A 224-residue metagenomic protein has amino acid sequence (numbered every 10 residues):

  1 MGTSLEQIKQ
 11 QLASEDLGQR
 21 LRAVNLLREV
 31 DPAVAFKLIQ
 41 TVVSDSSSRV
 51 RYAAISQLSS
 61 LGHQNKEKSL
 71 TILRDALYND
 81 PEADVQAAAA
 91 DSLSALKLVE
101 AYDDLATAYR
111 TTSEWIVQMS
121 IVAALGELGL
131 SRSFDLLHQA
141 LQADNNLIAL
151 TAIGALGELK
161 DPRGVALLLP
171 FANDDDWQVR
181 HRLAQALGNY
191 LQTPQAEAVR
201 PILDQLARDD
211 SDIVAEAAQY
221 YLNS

Functional and structural regions predicted by a protein language model:
M1-Q11, D31-S44, H63-Y78, L98-T111 (+3 more regions): Amphipathic alpha-helical scaffolding segments comprising HEAT/armadillo-like alpha-solenoid repeats
Q7-V30: Alpha-helical segment of the N-proximal tetratricopeptide repeat
E15-D16, S46-S47, P81-E82, S113-E114 (+3 more regions): Short inter-helical turns and helix N-cap capping residues of alpha-solenoid HEAT/ARM repeat scaffolds
S48-E127: A generic tandem-repeat structural signature
D174-S224: Long, ordered, amphipathic alpha-helical scaffolds
